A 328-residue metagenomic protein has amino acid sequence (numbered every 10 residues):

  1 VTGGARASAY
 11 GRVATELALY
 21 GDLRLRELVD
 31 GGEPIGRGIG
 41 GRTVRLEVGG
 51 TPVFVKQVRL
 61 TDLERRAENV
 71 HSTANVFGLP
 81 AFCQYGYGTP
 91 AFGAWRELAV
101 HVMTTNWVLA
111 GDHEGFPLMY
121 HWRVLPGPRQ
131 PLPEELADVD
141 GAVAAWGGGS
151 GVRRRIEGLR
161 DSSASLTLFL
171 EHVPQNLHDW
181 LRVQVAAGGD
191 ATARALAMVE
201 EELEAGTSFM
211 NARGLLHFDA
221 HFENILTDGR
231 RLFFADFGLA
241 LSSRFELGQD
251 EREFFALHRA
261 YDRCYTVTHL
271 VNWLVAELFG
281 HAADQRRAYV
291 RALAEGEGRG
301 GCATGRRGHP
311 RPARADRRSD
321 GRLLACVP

Functional and structural regions predicted by a protein language model:
V1-V53, L60-E68, L278, G296-P328: Regulatory N- and C-terminal appendages and interdomain linkers associated with kinase/kinase-like NTP transferase
L28-T167: Conserved ATP-binding subdomain of kinase catalytic cores across diverse folds
L60, L125, Q175, D228-S243: Activation segment
S165-N176: Conserved short submotifs of the Hanks-type protein kinase catalytic core that shape the nucleotide-binding pocket
V185-V199: Activation segment of protein kinase catalytic domains, centered on the conserved DFG
G206-M210: Conserved hydrophobic alpha-helix
A212-F222, T227: Catalytic-loop of the protein kinase fold
F233-V327: C-lobe/activation-segment region of protein kinase-like
